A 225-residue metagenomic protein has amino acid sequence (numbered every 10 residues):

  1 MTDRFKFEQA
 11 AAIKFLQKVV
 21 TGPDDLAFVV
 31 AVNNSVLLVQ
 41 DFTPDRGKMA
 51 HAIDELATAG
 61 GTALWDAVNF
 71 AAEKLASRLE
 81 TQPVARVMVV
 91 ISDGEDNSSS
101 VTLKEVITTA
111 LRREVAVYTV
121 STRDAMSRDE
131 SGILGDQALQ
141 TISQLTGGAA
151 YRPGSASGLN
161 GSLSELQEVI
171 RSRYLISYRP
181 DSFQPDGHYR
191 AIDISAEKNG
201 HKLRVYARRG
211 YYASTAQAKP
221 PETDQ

Functional and structural regions predicted by a protein language model:
M1-Q225: Scaffold/interface architecture of coatomer-like assemblies
